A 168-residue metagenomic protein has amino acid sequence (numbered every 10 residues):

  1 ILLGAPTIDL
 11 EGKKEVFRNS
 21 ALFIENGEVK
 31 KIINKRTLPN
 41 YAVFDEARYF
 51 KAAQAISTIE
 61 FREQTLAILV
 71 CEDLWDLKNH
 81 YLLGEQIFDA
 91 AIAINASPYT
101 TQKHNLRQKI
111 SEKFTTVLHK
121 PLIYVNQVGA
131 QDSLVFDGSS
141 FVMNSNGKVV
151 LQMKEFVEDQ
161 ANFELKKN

Functional and structural regions predicted by a protein language model:
I1-N168: Enzyme catalytic cores with a strong preference for nitrogen-chemistry domains
